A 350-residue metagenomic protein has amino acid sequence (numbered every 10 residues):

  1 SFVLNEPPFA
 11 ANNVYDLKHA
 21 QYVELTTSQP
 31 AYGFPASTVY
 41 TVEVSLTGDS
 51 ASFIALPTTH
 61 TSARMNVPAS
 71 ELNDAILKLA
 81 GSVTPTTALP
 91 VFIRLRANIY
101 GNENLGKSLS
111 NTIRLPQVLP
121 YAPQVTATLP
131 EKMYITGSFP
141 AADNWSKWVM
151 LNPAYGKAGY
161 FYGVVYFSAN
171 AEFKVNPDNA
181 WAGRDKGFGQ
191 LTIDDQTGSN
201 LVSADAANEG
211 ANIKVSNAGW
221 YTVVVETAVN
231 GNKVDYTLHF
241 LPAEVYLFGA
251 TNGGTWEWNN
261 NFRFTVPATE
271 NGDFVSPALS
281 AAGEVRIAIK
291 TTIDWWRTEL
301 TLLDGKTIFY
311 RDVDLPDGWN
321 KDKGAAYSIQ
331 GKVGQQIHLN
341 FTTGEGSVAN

Functional and structural regions predicted by a protein language model:
S1-E43, D49-N350: Insoluble glucan recognition modules
